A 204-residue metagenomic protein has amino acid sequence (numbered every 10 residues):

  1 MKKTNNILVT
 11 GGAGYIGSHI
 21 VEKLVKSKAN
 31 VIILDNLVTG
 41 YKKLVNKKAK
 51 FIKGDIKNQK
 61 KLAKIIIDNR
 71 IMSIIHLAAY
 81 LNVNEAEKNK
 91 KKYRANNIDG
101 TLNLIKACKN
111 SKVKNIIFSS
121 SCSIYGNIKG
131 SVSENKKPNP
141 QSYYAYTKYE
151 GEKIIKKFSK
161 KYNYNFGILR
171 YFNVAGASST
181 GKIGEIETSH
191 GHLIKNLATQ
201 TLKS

Functional and structural regions predicted by a protein language model:
M1-A177: N-terminal Rossmann-like NAD(P)+-binding domain of SDR-like oxidoreductases, especially those catalyzing
K42-K43, A198-Q200: Short secondary-structure boundary/capping segments
R70, T201-L202: Generic secondary-structure transition motif, activating predominantly at the C-termini of alpha-helices
Y149, Y162-Y164, G176-K195, L202-S204: Glycine/proline-rich active-site loop of Rossmann-fold NAD(P)-dependent oxidoreductases
F158, N196-L197: A short, amphipathic alpha-helix embedded in the catalytic core of nucleotide-handling enzymes
